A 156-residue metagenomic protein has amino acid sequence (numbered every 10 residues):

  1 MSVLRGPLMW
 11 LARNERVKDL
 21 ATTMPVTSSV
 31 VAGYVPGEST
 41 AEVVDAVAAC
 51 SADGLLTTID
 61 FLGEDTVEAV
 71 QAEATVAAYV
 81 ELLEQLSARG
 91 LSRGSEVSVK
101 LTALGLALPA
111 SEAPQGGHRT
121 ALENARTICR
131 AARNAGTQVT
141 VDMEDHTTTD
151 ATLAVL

Functional and structural regions predicted by a protein language model:
M1-V139, A154: Alpha/beta catalytic barrel-like cores
M143-L156: Eukaryote-skewed repeat-based solenoidal scaffolds used as protein-protein interaction platforms, primarily
